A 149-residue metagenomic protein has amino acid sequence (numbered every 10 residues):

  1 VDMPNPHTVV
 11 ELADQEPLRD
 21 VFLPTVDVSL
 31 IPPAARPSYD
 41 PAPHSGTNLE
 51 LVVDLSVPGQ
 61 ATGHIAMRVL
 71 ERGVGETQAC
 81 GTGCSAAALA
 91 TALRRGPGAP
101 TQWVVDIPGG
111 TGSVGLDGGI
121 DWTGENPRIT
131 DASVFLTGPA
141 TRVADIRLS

Functional and structural regions predicted by a protein language model:
V1-A79, A88-S149: Active-site proximal loop and beta-alpha junction motif in alpha/beta enzyme cores
